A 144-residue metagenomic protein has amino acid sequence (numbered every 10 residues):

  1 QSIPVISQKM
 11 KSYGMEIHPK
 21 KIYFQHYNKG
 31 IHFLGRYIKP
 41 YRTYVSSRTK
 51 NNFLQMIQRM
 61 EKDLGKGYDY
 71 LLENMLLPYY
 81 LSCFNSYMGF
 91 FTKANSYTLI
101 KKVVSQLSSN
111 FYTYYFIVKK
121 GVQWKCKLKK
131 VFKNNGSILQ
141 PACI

Functional and structural regions predicted by a protein language model:
Q1-I144: Non-catalytic terminal/accessory segments
